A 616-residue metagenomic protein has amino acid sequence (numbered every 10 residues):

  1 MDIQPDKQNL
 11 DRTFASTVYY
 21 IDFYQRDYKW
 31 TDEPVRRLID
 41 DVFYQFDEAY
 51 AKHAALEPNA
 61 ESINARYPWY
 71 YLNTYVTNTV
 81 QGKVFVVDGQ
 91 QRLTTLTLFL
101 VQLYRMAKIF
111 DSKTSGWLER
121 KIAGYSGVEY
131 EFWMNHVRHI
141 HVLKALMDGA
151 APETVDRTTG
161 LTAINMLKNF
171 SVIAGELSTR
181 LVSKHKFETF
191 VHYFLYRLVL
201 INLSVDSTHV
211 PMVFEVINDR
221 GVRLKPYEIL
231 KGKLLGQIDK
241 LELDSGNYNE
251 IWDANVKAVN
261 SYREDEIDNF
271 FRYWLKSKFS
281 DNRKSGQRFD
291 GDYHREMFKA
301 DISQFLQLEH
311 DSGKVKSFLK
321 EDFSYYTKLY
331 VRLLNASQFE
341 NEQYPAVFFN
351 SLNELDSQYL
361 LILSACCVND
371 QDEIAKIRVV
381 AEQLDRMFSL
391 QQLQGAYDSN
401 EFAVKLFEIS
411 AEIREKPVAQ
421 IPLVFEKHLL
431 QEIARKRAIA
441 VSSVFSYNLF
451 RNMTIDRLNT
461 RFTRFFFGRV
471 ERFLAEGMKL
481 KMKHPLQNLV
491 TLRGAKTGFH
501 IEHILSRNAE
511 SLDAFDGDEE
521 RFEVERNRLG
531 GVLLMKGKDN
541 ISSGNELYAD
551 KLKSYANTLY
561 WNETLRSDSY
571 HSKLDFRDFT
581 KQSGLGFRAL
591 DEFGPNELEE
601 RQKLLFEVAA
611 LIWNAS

Functional and structural regions predicted by a protein language model:
D2-Q287, L590-D591, P595-E600, L604-N614: Glycine- and hydrophobic-rich flexible loops that cap the catalytic core of alpha/beta enzyme folds
Y19-Y28, T79-F85, L195-L200, P211-V216 (+9 more regions): Glycine- and acidic
Y44, V101-I109, D219-R223, L235-K240 (+8 more regions): Short, well-ordered loop/turn and helix-capping segments at boundaries between secondary-structure elements and domains
A51-G82, K427-E563, S567, R601 (+1 more regions): Betabetaalpha-Me/HNH-type nuclease active-site subdomain
Y67-P68, V87-R92, F190-H192, N202-H209 (+5 more regions): Secondary-structure capping and boundary motifs in well-ordered enzyme cores
D206, Y227-L230, Q237-F473: A cross-family structural signal marking well-folded subdomains
F214-V216, P226-K231, E373-D385, L393-E401 (+2 more regions): Composition- and surface-driven signal marking solvent-exposed, interaction-prone regions in large proteins
D372-A375, V379-Q383, S389, L393 (+1 more regions): C-terminal, well-folded lobe of enzymatic/effector domains
